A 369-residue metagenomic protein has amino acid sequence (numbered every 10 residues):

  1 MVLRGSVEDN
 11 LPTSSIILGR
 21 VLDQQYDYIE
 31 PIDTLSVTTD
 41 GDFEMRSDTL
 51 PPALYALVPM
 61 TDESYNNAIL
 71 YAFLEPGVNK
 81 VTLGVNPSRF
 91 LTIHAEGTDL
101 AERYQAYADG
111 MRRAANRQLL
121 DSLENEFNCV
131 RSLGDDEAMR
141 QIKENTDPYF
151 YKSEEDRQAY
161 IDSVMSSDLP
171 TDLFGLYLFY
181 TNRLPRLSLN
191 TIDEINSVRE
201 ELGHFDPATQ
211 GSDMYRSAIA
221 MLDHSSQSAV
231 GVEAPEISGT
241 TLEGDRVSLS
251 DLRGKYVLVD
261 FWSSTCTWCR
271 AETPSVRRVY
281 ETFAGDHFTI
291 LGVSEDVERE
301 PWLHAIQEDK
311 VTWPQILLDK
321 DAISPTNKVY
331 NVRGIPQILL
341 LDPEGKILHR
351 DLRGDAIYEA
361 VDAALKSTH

Functional and structural regions predicted by a protein language model:
M1-K152: A non-transmembrane, solvent-exposed segment enriched in polar/low-complexity residues
Y149-Q158, T191-V198: Helix-turn-helix repeat elements of alpha-solenoid scaffolds
L169-P185: Amphipathic alpha-helical repeat scaffolds of TPR domains
D193-T240, S250-K255, E281, E300 (+3 more regions): N-proximal helix/coil linker or "cap" segments that precede and/or mark the start of modular domains
R253-G254, F261-R278: Conserved redox-active cysteine motifs that mediate thiol-disulfide chemistry, especially di-cysteine Cys-X(1-2)-Cys
D260, I290-S294: Short beta-strand segments
L303-E344: Short, internal strand/loop/helix patches that form the active-site neighborhood or redox-interaction surface
G334, K346-H369: Non-catalytic, surface beta->alpha helical segment in thiol-disulfide oxidoreductase systems
